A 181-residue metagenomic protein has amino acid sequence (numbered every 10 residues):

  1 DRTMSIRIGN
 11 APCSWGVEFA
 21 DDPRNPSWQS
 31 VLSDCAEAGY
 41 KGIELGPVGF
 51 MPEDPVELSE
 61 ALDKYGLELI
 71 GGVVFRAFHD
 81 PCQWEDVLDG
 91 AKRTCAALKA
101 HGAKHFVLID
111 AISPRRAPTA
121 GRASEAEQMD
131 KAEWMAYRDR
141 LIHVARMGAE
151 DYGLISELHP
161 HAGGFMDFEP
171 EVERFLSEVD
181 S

Functional and structural regions predicted by a protein language model:
D1-H105, K131-H143, E150-Y152, S177 (+1 more regions): N-terminal pre-domain/capping segments
D21-P23, P118-A120, E169: Short aromatic-enriched loop/helix-cap "lid" or pocket-rim segments at secondary-structure transitions that line
V48, F75, A111, H161-A162: Residue-level "edge-of-site" marker
P52, H79, R115-R116, F165-M166: Generic structural signal for helix capping and beta-alpha/helix-loop junctions
L98-E127, Y152-H161: Active-site groove signature of glycoside hydrolases
G148-L176: Hydrophobic, aromatic-enriched interface-forming segments
